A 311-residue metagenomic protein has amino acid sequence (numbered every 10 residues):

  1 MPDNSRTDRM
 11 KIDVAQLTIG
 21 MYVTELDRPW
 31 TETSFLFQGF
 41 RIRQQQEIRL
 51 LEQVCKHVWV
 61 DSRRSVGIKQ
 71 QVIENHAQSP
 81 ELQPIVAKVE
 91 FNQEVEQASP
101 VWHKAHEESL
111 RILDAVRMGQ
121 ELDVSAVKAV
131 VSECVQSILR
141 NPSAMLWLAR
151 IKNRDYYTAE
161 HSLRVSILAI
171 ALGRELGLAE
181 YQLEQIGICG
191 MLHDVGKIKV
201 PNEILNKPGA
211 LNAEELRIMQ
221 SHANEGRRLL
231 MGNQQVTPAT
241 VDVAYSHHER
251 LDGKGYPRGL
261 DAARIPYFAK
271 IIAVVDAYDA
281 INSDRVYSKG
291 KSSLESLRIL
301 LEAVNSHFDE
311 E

Functional and structural regions predicted by a protein language model:
M1-K152, Y156-T158: Non-catalytic interface/linker regions that flank or bridge core catalytic/transmembrane domains
V95-E311: Histidine- and acidic-residue-rich, metal-dependent catalytic cores
